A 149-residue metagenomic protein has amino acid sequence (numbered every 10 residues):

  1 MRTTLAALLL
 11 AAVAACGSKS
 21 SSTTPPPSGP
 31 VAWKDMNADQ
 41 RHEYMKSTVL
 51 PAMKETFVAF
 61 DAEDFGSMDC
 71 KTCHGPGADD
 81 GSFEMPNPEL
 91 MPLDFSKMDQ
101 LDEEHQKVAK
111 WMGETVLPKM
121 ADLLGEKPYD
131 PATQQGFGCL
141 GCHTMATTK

Functional and structural regions predicted by a protein language model:
M1-L5: Positively charged n-region of N-terminal signal peptides that target proteins for export
A12-A15: C-terminal motif of bacterial Sec signal peptides marking the signal peptidase cleavage site
K19-K149: Sequence context surrounding c-type heme c attachment/ligation sites in exported
